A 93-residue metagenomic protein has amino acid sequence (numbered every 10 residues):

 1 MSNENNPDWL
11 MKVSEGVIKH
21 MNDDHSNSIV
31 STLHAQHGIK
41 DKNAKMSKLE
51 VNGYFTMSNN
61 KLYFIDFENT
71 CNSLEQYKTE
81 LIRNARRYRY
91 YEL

Functional and structural regions predicted by a protein language model:
M1-L93: Binding-site signature for planar aromatic cofactors or substrates
